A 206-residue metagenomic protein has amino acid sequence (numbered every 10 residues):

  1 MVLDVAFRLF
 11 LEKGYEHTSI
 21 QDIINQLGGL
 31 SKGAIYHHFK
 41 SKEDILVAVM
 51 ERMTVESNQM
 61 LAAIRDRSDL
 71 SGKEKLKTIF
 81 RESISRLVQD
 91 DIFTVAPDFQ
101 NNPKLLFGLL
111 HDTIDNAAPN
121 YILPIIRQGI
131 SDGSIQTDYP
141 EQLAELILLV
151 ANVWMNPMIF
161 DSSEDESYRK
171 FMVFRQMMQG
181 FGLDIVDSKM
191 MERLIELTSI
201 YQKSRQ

Functional and structural regions predicted by a protein language model:
V2, A6-F10: Short hydrophobic clusters on alpha-helical segments that form packing/core surfaces in small helical domains
L3-D4, E16-H17, H38-A62, K77-R81: An amphipathic alpha-helix adjacent to DNA-recognition modules
L9-D44, A48: Helix-turn-helix
L30, E56, R86-T94, G129 (+1 more regions): A short secondary-structure junction motif
A48, A62-V95, A144-I147: Hydrophobic alpha-helical connector segments
L61, A117-I147, A151, M155-S162: Hydrophobic alpha-helical bundle segments that form small-molecule/ligand-binding pockets
V88-S134: Short secondary-structure transition hinges
R127, S131-D132, S163-Q206: C-terminal peripheral helix-coil segments that are non-catalytic and often amphipathic
